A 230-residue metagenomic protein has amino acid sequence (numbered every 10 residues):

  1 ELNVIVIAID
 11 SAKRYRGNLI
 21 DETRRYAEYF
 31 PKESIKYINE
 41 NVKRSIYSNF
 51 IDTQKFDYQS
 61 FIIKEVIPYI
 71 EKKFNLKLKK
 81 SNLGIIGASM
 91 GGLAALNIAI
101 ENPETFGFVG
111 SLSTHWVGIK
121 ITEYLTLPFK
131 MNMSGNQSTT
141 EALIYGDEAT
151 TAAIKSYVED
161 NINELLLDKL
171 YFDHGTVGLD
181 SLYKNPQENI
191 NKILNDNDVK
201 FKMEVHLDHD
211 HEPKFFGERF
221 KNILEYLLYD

Functional and structural regions predicted by a protein language model:
E1-D230: Non-catalytic cap/lid and distal C-terminal segments of serine-dependent acyl enzymes
